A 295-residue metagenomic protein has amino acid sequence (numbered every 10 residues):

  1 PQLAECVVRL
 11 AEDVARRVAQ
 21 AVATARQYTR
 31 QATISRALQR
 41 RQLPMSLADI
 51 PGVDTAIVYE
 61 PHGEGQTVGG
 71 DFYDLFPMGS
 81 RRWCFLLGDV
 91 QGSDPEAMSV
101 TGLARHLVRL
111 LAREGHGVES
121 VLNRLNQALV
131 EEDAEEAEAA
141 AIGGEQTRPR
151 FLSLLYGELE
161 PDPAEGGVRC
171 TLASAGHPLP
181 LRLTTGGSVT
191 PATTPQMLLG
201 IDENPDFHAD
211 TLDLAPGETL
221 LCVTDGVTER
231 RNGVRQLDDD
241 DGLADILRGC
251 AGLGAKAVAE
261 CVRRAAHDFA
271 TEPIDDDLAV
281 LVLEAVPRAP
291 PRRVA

Functional and structural regions predicted by a protein language model:
Q2-L3, A21-V22, Q27, Q31-A32 (+4 more regions): Conserved subregion of the PPM/PP2C metallophosphatase catalytic domain
E12-A19: Allosteric cytosolic regulatory segments
P51-Y59: Long, charged, glycine-rich C-terminal linkers/tails
D94-P95: Flexible, glycine/small-residue catalytic loop immediately N-terminal to the helix bearing the conserved Tyr-Lys
